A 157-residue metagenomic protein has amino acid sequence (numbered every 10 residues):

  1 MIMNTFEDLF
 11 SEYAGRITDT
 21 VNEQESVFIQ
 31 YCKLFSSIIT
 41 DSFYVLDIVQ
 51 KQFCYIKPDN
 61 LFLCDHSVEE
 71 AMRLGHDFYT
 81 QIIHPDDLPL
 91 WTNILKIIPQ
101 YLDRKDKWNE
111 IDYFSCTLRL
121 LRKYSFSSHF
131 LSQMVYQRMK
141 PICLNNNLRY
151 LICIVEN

Functional and structural regions predicted by a protein language model:
M1-M3, F10-S11, Y44-K51, Y55 (+1 more regions): Short low-complexity stretches enriched in small and charged residues
M1-S42, Q133-N157: PAS-family sensory modules
Y13-D19, S26-V27, K51-C54, L61-F62 (+3 more regions): N-terminal start-of-chain detector that recognizes signal peptides and the immediate post-cleavage beginning
T20-F78: PAS-family sensory domain signal
S42, Q52, T117-L118, Q133: Conserved beta-strand and immediately adjacent loop positions that scaffold enzyme active sites
L46-D47, L121-K123, N157: Acidic/polar residues at beta-strand termini and the immediately following turn/coil
F53, S128, K140-L144: Short acidic, gly/pro-rich beta-turn/loop elements at beta-sheet edges and active-site/ligand-binding grooves
S67-F130: PAS-family sensory domains
